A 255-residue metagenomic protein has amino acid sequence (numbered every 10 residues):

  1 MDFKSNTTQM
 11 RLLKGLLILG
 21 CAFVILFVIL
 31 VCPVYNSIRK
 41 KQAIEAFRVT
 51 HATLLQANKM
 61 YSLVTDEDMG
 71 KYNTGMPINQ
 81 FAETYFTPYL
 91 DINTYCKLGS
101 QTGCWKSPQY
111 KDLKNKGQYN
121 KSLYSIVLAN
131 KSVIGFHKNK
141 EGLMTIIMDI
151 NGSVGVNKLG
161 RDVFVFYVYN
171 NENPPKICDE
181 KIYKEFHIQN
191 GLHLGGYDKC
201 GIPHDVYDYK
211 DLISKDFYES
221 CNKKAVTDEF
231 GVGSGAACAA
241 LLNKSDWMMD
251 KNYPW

Functional and structural regions predicted by a protein language model:
M1-A22: N-terminal leader/signal peptides at the extreme start of proteins
G20-F27, L54: Single-pass alpha-helical membrane anchors
V24-K41: C-terminal juxtamembrane segment of a hydrophobic transmembrane alpha-helix
Q42-G70, I78-N79: Membrane-proximal N-terminal amphipathic helix
N79-W255: Intrinsically disordered, low-complexity regions enriched in Pro/Ser/Thr/Gly and acidic residues
